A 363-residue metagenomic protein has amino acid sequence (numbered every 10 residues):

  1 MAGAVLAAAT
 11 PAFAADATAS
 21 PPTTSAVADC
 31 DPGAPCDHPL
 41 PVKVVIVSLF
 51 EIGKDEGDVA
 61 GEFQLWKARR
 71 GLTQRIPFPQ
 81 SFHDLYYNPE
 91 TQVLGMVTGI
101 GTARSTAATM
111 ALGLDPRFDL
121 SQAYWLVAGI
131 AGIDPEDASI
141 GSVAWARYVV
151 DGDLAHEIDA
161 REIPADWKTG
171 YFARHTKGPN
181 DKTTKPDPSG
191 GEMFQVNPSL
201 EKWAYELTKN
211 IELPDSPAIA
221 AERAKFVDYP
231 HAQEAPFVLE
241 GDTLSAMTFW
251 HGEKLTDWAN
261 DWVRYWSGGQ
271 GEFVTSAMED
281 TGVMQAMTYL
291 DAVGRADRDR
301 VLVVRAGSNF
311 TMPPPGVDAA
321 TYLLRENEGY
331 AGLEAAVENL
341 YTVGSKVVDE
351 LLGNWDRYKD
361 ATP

Functional and structural regions predicted by a protein language model:
M1-A8: Bacterial N-terminal signal peptides
A9-T10, A14: N-terminal signal peptide c-region/cleavage motif recognized by signal peptidases
A15-P363: Accessory terminal and edge-of-domain segments that mediate assembly/interaction and cofactor placement around
